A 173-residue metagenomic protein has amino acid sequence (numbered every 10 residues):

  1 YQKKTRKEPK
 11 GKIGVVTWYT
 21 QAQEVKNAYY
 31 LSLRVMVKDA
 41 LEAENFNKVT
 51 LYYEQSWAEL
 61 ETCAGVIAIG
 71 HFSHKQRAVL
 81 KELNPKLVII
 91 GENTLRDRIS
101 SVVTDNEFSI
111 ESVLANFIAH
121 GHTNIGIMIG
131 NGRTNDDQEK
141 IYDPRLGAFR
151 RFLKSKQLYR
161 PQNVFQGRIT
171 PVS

Functional and structural regions predicted by a protein language model:
Y1-K10: N-terminal helix-turn-helix DNA-binding module of bacterial transcription factors
G11-Q21, L31-T50, G65, K81-I89 (+1 more regions): Bacterial carbohydrate/catabolite-sensing allosteric modules
A22, H74-Q76: Short glycine-rich, flexible loops that bind phosphorylated cofactors or substrates
T50, Q55-E59: Extracytoplasmic small-molecule ligand-binding "clamshell" domains of the periplasmic binding protein/Venus flytrap
E59-V66: Short acidic/histidine-rich motifs immediately flanking catalytic phosphotransfer sites in two-component signaling
I69-F72: Secretory-pathway glycan-assembly enzymes, especially type II membrane glycosyltransferases that use nucleotide-sugar
